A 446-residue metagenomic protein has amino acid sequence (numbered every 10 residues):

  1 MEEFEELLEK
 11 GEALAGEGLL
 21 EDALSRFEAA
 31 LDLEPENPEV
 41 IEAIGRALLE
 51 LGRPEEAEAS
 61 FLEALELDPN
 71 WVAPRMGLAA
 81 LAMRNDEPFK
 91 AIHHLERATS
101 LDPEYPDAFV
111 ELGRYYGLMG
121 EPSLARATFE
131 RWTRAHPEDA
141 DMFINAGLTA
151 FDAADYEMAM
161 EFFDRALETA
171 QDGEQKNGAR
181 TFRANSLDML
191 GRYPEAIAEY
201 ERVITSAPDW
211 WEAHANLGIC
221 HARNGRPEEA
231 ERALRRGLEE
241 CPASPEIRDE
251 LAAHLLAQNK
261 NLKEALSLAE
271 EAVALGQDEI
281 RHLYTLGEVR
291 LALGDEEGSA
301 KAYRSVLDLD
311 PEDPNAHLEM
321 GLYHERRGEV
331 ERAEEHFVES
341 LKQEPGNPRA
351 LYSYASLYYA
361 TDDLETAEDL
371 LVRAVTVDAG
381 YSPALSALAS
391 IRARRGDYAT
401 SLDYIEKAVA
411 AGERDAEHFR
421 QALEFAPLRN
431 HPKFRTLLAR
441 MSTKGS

Functional and structural regions predicted by a protein language model:
E3-L33, R46, E50, R84 (+6 more regions): Alpha-helical segment of the N-proximal tetratricopeptide repeat
E9, A43, G77, E111 (+9 more regions): Canonical tetratricopeptide repeat
A15, E42, L49, M76 (+14 more regions): Position-specific recognition of the canonical hydrophobic site in helix A of tetratricopeptide repeat
G16-R26, L51-E63, R84-R97, M119-R131 (+8 more regions): Structural signature of tandem alpha-helical TPR/SEL1-like repeats, specifically the intra-repeat loop/turn
L33, L67, L101, A135 (+8 more regions): Structural marker of alpha-solenoid helical repeat scaffolds
V40, P74, A108, M142 (+8 more regions): TPR alpha-solenoid repeat register
L318, E325-S446: Alpha-helical protein-protein interaction modules
